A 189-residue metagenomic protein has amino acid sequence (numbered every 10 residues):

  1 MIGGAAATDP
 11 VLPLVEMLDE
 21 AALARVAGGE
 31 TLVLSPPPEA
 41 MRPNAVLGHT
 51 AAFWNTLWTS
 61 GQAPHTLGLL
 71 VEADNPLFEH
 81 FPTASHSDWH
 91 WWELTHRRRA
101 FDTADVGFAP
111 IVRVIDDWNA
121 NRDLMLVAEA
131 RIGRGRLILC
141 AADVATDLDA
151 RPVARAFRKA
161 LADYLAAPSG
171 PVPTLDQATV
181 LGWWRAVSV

Functional and structural regions predicted by a protein language model:
M1-A5, D19-E20: Catalytic and substrate-binding regions of extracellular carbohydrate-active enzymes, especially polysaccharide lyases
G3-A5, A40-P43, N55-P152, S169-V189: Catalytic beta-strand/loop cores that center a nucleophilic Ser/Cys/Thr and support acyl-enzyme chemistry
D9-L57, R131-R136, C140, L161-Y164: Short alpha-beta junction capping motif
V15, R151-A154: Solvent-exposed, acidic/flexible segments
V153-A166: Short amphipathic C-terminal alpha-helix that caps PH/PH-like domains
